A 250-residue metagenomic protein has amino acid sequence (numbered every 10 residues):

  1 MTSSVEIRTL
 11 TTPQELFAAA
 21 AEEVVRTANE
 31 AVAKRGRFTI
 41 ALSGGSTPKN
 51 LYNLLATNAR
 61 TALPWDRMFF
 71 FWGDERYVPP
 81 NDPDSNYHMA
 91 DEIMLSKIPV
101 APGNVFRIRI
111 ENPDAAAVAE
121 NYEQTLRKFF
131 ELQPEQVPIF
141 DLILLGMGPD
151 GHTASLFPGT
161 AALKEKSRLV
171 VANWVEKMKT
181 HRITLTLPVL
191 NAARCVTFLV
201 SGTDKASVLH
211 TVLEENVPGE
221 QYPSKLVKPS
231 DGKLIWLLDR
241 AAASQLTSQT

Functional and structural regions predicted by a protein language model:
M1-I40, A116: N-terminal glycine-/serine-/threonine-rich phosphate-binding loop
T2-S4, P64-D141: Ligand-binding beta-strand-loop-alpha-helix segment within the catalytic cores of soluble metabolic enzymes
A33-N58: Glycine-rich N-terminal segment of FAD-binding domains in flavoprotein oxidoreductases, spanning the beta-loop-helix
L42-T47, L145-P149, S201: Glycine-rich beta-strand-to-loop/alpha-helix junction loops that act as flexible
N53-P64, H88, E92, P158-S167 (+1 more regions): A glycine- and small-aliphatic-rich helix-loop capping segment at beta-alpha/alpha-beta transitions that lines
A117-A119, A154-G159, V208-V212, S248: A short secondary-structure junction signal
L142-P188: Class I SAM-dependent methyltransferase SAM-binding "motif I" and its flanking Rossmann-like core
R194-T250: ATP/nucleoside-binding phosphotransfer catalytic cores, i.e., glycine-rich phosphate-binding loops
